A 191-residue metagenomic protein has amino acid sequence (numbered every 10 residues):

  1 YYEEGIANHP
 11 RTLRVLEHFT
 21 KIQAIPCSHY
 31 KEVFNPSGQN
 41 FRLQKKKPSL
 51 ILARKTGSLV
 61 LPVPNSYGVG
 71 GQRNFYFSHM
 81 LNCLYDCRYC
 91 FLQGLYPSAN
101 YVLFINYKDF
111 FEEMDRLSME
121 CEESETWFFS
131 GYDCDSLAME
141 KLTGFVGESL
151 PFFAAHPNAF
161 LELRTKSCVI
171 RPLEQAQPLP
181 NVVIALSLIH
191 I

Functional and structural regions predicted by a protein language model:
Y1-R73: Flexible, acidic/Gly-rich N-terminal and inter-domain linker regions that tether and position cofactor-handling modules
I6-A7, N82, L137: Glycine-/small-residue-rich active-site loops that bind phosphorylated ligands and cofactors
I51-R73, R88, L92-V183: Conserved Radical SAM active-site core
F77-C87: Cysteine-centered iron-sulfur cluster-binding motifs in ferredoxin-type domains/subunits of redox enzymes
L186: Substrate-binding/active-site groove segments that recognize and process beta-1,4-linked N-acetyl-hexosamine
I189-I191: Conserved small/polar residues in nucleotide/adenosyl-binding loops
